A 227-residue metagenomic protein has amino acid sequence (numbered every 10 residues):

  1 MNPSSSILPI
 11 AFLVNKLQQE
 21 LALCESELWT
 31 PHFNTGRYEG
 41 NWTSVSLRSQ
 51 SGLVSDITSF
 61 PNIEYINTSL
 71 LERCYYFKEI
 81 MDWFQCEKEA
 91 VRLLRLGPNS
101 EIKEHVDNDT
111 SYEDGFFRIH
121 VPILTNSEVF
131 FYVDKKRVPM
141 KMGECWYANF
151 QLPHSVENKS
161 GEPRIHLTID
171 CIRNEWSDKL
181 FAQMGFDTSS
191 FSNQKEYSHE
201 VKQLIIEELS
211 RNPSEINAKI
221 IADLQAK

Functional and structural regions predicted by a protein language model:
M1-F84: Non-heme Fe(II)/2-oxoglutarate
L93-Y112: Conserved short histidine dyad/triad with adjacent acidic residue
R95, Y112-E128: Short, conserved beta-strand element in jelly-roll/cupin
K103, P122-M142: A short beta-strand-loop-beta hairpin characteristic of the jelly-roll/cupin
K103-H105, V129-F131, A148-N149, P153-S160: Short beta-strand His + acidic residue motifs that chelate non-heme Fe in jelly-roll/DSBH and cupin folds
F117-P122, C145-Y147, G161-K179: A short hydrophobic beta-strand segment most commonly corresponding to one strand of the jelly-roll/cupin
I169-L204: Double-stranded beta-helix
S210-K219: Charged, low-complexity interaction regions
